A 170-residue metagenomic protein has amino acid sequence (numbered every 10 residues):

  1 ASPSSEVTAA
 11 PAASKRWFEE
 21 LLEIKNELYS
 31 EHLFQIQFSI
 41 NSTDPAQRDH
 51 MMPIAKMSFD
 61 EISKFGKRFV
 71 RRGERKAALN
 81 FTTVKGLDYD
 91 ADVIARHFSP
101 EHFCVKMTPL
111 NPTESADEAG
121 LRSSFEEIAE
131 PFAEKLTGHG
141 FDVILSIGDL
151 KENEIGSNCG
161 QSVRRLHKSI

Functional and structural regions predicted by a protein language model:
A1-R72, K76-K85, C104-T108: Core AdoMet radical
K64-I170: Auxiliary Fe-S-binding modules of radical SAM enzymes
